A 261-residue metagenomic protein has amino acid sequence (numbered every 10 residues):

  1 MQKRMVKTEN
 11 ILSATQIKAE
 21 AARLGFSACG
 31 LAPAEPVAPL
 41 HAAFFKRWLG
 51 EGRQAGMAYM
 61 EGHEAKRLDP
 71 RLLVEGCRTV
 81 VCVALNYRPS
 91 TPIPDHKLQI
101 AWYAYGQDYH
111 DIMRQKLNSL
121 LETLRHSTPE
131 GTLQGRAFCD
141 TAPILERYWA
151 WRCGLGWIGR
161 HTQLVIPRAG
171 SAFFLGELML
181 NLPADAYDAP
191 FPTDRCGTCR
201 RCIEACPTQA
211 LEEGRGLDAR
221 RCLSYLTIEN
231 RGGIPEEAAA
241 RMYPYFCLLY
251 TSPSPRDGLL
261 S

Functional and structural regions predicted by a protein language model:
Q2-R195, G233-I234, P244: Auxiliary alpha/beta "docking" domains used to position bulky ligands
L175, M179-L248, S261: Ferredoxin-like iron-sulfur electron-transfer modules
Y250-P255: Conserved small/polar residues in nucleotide/adenosyl-binding loops
